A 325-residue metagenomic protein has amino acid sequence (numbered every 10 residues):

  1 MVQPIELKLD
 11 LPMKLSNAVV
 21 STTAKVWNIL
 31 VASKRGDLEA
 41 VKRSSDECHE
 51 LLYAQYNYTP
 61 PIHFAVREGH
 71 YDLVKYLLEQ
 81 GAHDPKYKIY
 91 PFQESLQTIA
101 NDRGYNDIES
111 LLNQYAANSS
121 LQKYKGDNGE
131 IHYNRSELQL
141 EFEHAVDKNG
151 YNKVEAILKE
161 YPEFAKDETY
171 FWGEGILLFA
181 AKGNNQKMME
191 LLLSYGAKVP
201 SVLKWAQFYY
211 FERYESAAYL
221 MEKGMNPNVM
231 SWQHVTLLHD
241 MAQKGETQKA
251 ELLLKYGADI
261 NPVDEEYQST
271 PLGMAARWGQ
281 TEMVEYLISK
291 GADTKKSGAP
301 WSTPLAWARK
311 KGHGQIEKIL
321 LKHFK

Functional and structural regions predicted by a protein language model:
V2-E47, R67, E79, S110-Y161 (+6 more regions): Intrinsically disordered, low-complexity regulatory segments in ankyrin-centric signaling systems
T23-I29, A54-P61, Y87-S95, R135-F142 (+5 more regions): Ankyrin-repeat boundary/"N-cap" motif
A40, D72-L73, D107-I108, K153 (+5 more regions): Conserved ankyrin/ankyrin-like repeat signature
R43-E50, Y76-H83, N113-A117, L158-F164 (+5 more regions): Ankyrin repeat domain, specifically the short helix-to-loop turn at the C-terminus of the second helix of each repeat
H63-P91, N261-K310: Ankyrin-repeat and related helical/solenoid repeat scaffolds used for protein-protein interactions
F92-A116, T294-K325: Leucine-rich solenoid repeat scaffolds
